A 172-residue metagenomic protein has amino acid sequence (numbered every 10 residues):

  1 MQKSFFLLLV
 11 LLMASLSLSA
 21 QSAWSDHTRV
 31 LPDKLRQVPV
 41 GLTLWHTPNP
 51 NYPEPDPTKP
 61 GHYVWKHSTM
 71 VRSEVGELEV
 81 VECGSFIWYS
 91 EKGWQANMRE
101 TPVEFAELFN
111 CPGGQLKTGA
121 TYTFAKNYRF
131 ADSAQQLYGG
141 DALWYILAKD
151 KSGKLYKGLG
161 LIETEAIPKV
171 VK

Functional and structural regions predicted by a protein language model:
S4-A14: Sec-dependent N-terminal signal peptides
A14-A20: C-terminal segment of classical bacterial N-terminal signal peptides
S22-P39: A eukaryote-biased signal for short, well-structured alpha-helical docking elements
W45-Y52: Short, solvent-exposed loop/edge segments of extracellular or virion-exposed proteins
P48, T58-S68, G140-L143: Short, solvent-exposed loop/turn segments enriched in Ser/Thr/Gly
R72, G76-L116: The feature marks short-to-medium sequence segments in extracytoplasmic or secretory-pathway proteins
E104-L143: Short, solvent-exposed, Trp/other aromatic-anchored flexible loops in extracytoplasmic proteins
D132-K172: Terminal connector regions
